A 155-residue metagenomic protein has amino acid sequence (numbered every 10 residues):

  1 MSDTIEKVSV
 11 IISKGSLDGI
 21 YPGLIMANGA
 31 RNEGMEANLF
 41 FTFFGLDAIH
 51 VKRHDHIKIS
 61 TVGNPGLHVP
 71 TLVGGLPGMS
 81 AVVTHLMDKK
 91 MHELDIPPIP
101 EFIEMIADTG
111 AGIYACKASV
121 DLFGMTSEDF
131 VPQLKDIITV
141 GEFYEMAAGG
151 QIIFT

Functional and structural regions predicted by a protein language model:
M1-P22, M26-N28, E33-A148: Secreted/extracellular ectodomain signature
I152-T155: Short hydrophobic/aromatic patches at helix-to-coil boundaries
